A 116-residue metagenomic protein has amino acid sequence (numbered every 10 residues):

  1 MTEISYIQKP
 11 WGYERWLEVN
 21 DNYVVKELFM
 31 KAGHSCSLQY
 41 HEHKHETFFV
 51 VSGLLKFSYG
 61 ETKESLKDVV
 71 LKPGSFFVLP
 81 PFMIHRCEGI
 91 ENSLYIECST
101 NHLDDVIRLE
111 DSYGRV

Functional and structural regions predicted by a protein language model:
T2-K9, R86-V116: Double-stranded beta-helix
E3-Q39, K44: A short glycine-rich, His/Asp/Glu-containing loop-to-beta-strand
E27, T47, K67-V69: Short, surface-exposed secondary-structure edge patches
H34, H43-K44, L54, M83 (+2 more regions): A generic "binding-loop/recognition-motif" signal
S37-L38, F48, F57-S58, L79 (+2 more regions): Short beta-strand His + acidic residue motifs that chelate non-heme Fe in jelly-roll/DSBH and cupin folds
H43-E61: Glycine- and acidic-residue-biased ligand/ion/polar-headgroup-sensing regions
E61-F82: Short acidic-glycine-tyrosine-enriched beta hairpin
